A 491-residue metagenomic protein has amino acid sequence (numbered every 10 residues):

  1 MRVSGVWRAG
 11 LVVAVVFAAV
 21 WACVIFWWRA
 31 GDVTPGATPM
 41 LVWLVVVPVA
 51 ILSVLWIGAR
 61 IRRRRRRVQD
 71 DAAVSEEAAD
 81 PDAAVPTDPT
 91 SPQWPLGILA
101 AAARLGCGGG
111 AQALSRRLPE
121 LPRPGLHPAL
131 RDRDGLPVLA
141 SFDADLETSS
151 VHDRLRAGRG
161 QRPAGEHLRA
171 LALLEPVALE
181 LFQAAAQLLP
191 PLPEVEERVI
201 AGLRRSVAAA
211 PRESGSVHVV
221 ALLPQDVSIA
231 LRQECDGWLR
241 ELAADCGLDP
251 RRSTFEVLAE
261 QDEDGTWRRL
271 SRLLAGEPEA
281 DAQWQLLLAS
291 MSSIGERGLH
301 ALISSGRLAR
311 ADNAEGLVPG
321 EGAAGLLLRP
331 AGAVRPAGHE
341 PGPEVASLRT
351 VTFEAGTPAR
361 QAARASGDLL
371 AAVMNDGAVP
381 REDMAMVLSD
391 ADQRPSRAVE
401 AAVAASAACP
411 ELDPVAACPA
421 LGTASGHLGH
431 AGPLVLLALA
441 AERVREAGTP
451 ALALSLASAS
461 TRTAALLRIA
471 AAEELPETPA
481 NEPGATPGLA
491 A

Functional and structural regions predicted by a protein language model:
M1-D281, M291, H300-A491: Conserved "HGTGT" condensation-loop signature of ketosynthase/thiolase-family condensing enzymes that catalyze
